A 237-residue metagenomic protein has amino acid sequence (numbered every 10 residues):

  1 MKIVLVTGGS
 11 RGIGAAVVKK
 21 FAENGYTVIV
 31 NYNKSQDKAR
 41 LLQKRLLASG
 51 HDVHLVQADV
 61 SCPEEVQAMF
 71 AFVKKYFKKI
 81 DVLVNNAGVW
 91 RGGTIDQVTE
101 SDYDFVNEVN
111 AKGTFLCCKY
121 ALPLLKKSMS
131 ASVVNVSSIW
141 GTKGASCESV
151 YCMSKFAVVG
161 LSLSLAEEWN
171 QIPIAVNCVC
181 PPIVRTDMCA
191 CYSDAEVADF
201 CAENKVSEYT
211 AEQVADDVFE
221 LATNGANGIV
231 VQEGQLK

Functional and structural regions predicted by a protein language model:
S10-R11: Conserved glycine-rich cofactor-binding loop
N24-L41: Conserved glycine-rich Rossmann-like NAD(P)H-binding loop of the short-chain dehydrogenase/reductase
T94-I95, D102-D104: Substrate-binding pocket helix/loop in short-chain dehydrogenase/reductase
C118, S154: Active-site helix of classical SDR
P123, E167-E168: Alpha-helical segment proximal to the catalytic Tyr-Lys
S138: Residue(s) in the substrate-gating loop at a strand-loop-helix junction that position the organic substrate next
Q171, C178, A195-K237: C-terminal helical subdomain
